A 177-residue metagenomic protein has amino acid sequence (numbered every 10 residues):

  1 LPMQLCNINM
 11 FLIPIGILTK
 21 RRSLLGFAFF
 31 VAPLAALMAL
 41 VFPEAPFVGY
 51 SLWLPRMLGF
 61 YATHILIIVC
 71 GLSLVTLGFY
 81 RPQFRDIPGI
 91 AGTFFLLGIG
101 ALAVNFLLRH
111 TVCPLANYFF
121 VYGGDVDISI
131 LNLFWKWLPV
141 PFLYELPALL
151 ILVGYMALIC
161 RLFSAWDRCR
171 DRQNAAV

Functional and structural regions predicted by a protein language model:
L1, L25-P33: Cytoplasmic-side transmembrane-helix entry/capping segments in multi-pass membrane proteins
L1-I13: Early transmembrane hairpin module of multi-pass membrane proteins
P2-L5, M57-V69: Membrane-interface loop-to-helix entry segments
L12-I13, L66-F84: Alpha-helical transmembrane segments in multipass membrane proteins, preferentially the mid-helix core
G16-F27: Membrane-helix interface "capping/anchor" motifs
A32-E44, F94-N105: Aromatic-anchored segments of alpha-helical transmembrane domains
Y80, I159-A176: Membrane-interface capping segments at transmembrane-helix boundaries
P88-L96, T111-A157: Membrane-interface transmembrane-helix boundary segments in multi-pass integral membrane proteins
